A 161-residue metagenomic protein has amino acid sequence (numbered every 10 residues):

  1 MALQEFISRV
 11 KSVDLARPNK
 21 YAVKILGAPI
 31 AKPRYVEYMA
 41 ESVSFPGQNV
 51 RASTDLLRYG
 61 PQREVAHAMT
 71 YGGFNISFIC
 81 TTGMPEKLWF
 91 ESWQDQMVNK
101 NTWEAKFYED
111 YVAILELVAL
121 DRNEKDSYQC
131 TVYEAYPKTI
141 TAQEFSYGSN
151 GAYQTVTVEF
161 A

Functional and structural regions predicted by a protein language model:
M1-A161: Glycine-rich, low-complexity intrinsically disordered segments
